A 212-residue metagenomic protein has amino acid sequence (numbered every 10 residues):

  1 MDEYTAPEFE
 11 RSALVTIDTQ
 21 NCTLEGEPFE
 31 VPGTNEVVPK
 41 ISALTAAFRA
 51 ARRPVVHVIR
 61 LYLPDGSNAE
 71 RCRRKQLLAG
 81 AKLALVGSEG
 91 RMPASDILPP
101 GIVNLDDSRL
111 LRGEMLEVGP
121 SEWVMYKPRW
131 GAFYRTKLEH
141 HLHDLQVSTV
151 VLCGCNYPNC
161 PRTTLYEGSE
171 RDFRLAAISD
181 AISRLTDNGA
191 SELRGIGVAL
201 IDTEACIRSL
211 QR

Functional and structural regions predicted by a protein language model:
M1-A13, S42-A50: Short amphipathic alpha-helices and their capping/turn segments at secondary-structure boundaries
E27-T34: Short glycine-enriched, charge-decorated loop/helix-capping segments at active-site entrances that position
P39-L145: Active-site alpha/beta core segments
M125, G197-S209: Short acidic-hydrophobic, aromatic-tinged amphipathic segments that line or gate anion-handling sites
T149-P158, R174-D187: A short glycine-rich beta-strand->turn/loop micro-motif centered on a GG-aromatic cluster
P161-R171: Short Gly/Thr/Asp-enriched flexible loops that form oxyanion-binding sites at enzyme active sites
R184-A199: Active-site-proximal loop->helix
